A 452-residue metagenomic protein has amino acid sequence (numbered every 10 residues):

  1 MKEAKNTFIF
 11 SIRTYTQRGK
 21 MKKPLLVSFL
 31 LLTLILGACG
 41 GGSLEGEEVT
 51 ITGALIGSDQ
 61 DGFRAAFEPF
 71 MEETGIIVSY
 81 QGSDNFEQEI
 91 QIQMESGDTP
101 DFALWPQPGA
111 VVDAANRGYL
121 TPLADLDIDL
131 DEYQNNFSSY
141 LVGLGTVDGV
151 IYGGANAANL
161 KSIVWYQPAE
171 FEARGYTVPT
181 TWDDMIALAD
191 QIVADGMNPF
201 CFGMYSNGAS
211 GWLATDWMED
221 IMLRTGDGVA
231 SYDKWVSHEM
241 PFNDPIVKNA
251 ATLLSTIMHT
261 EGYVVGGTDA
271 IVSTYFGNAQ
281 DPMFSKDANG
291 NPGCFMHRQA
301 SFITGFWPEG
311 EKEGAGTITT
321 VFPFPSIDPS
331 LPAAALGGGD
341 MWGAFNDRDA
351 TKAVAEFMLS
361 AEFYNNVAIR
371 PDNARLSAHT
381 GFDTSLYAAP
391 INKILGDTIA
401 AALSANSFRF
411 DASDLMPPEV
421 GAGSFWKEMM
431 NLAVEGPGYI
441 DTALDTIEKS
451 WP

Functional and structural regions predicted by a protein language model:
G46-G57, I76-Q81, F102, Y152 (+2 more regions): Short, well-ordered beta-strand elements
A66-F137, G143-T146, A169-T180, F295-M296 (+2 more regions): Extracytoplasmic "Venus flytrap"/periplasmic binding protein-like
E68, E95, A173, F302 (+1 more regions): Extracytoplasmic/periplasmic substrate-recognition and gating elements
E87-Q88, M204-S206, D227-G310: Extracytoplasmic ligand-binding clamshell segments of periplasmic binding protein
I92-M94, P100-D101, L130-A169, P199 (+3 more regions): A structural signal for short loop-to-beta-strand junctions that line the ligand-binding cleft of periplasmic/secreted
P108-I163, I186, I192, L213 (+2 more regions): Hinge/lid segment of periplasmic solute-binding proteins
V150-N156, I186-M240: Extracytoplasmic/periplasmic solute-binding protein
A374-G381, K393-P452: C-terminal capping/gating helix-and-loop segments adjacent to ligand/active sites or protein-protein/ligand interfaces
